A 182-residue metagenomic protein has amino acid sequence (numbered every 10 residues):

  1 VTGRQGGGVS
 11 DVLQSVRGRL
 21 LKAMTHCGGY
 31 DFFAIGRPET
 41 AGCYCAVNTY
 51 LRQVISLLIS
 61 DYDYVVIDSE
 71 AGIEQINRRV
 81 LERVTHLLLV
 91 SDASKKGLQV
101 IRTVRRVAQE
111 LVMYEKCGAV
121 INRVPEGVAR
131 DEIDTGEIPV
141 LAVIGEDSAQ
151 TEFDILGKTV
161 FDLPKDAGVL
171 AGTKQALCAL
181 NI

Functional and structural regions predicted by a protein language model:
V1-G6, D162-L163, I182: N-terminal regions of ATP-driven nucleic-acid and macromolecular assemblies, encompassing P-loop NTP-binding domains
V1-S56, I155: P-loop/Walker-type NTP enzyme "switch/lid" segment
V12, Y50, R123, K165-G172: Soluble or luminal CAZymes and related metallo-dependent hydrolases
F32, Y64-V66, T159-V160: Residue-level preference for the first positions of well-ordered beta-strands
E39, D147-S148: Residue-level detector of flexible, active-site-proximal loop/helix-junction positions within diverse enzyme catalytic
A46-E146, E152: Conserved catalytic-core segment of NTP-binding enzymes
D154-L170: C-terminal boundary of histidine-terminating zinc-finger modules
G172-I182: C-terminal alpha-helix
